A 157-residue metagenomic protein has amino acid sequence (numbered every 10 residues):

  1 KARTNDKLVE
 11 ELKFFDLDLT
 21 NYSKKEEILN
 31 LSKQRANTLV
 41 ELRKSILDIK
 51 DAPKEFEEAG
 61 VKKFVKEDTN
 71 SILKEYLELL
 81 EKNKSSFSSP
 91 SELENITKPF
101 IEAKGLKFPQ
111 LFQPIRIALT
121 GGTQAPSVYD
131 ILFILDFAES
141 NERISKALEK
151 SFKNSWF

Functional and structural regions predicted by a protein language model:
K1-K104: Small-residue-rich helix-loop
K1-T20, I131-A138, E142-F157: Non-catalytic terminal extensions that flank enzyme cores
S91-F152: Charged substrate- and nucleic-acid-binding regions of tRNA-handling and nucleotidyl-transfer enzymes, centered on
